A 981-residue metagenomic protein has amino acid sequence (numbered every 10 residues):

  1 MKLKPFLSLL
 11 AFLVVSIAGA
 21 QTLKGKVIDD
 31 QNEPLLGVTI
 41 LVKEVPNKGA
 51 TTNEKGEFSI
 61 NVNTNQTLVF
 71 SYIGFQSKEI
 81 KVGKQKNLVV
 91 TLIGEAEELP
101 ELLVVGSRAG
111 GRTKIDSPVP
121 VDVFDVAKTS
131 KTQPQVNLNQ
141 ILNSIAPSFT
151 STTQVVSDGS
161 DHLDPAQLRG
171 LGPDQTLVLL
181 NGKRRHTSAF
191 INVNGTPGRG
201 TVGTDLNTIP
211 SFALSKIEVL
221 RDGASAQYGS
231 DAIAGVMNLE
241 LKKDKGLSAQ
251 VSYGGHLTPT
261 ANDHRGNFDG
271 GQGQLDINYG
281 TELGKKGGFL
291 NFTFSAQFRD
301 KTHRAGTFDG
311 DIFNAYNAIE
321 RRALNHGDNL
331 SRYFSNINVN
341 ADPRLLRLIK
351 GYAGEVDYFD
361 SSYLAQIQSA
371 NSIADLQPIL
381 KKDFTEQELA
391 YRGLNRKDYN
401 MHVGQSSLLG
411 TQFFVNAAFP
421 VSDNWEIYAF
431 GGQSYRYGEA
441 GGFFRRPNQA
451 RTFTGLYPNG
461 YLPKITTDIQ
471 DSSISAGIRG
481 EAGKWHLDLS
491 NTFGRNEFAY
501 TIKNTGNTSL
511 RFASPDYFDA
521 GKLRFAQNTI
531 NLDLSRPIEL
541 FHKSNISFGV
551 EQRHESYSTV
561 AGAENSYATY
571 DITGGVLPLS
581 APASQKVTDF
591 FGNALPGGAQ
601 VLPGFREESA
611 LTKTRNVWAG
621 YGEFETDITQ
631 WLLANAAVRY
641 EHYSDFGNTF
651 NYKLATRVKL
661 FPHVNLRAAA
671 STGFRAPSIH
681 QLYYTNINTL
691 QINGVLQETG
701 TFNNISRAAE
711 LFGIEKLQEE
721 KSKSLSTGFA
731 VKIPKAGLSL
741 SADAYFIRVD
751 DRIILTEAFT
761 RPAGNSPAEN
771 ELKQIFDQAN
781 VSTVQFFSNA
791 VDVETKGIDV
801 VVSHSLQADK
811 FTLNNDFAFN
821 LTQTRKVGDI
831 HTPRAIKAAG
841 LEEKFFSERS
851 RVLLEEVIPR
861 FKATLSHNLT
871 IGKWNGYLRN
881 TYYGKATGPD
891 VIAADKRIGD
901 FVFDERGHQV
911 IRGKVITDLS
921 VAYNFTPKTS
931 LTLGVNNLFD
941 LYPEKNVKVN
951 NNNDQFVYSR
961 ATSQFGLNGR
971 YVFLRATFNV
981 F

Functional and structural regions predicted by a protein language model:
I28-E33, V38-V45, T67-F75, G83-K131: Short, acidic, small-residue-rich periplasmic hinge/interaction motif at the N-terminus of Gram-negative outer-membrane
P46-E57: Short, acidic Ser/Thr/Gly-rich low-complexity loop/linker segments typical of extracellular and cell-surface proteins
S59, N139-A189: Extracytoplasmic beta-strand/coil segments of soluble accessory domains associated with Gram-negative outer-membrane
V90-T91, R185, R199-Q250: A beta-strand signature from Gram-negative outer-membrane beta-barrel systems, especially the internal plug domain
S188, R748-V749, Q823-K826, Y882-R897 (+1 more regions): C-terminal beta-signal and adjacent terminal beta-strands/loops of Gram-negative outer-membrane beta-barrel proteins
L241-D263, I379-A390, D398-Y399, G404 (+10 more regions): Surface-exposed extracellular loop regions of Gram-negative outer-membrane beta-barrel proteins
Y457, Y461-A476, G480-E481, F493 (+4 more regions): Outer-membrane beta-barrel transmembrane domain signature of Gram-negative proteins, especially the mid-to-C-terminal
A744-D750, T756, T760-I892: Gram-negative outer-membrane beta-barrel transporters
